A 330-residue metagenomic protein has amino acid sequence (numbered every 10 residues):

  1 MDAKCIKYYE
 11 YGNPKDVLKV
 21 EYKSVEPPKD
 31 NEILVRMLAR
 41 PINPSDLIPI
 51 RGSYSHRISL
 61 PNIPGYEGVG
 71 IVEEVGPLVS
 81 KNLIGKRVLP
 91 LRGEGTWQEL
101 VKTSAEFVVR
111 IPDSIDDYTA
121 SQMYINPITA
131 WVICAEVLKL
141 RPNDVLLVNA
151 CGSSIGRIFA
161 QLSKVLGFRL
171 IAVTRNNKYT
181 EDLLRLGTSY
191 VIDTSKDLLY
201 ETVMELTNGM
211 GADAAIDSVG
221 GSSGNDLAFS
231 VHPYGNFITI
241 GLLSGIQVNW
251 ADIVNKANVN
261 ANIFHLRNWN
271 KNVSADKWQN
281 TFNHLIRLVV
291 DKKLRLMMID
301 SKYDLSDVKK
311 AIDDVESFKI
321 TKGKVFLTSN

Functional and structural regions predicted by a protein language model:
M1-P64, T328-N330: Short N-terminal strand-loop motif that marks the start of NAD(P)H/FAD-dependent oxidoreductase cofactor-binding domains
V69-G93: A glycine-/small-residue-rich N-terminal strand-loop-strand element that serves as the cofactor-binding glycine loop
L83, M123-K196: Mid-domain Rossmann-like dinucleotide-binding core that forms the NAD(H)/NADP(H) cofactor-binding site
R87-A150: NAD(P)H dinucleotide-binding glycine-rich loop of Rossmann-like/cofactor-binding domains, especially the beta1-alpha1
T96-Q98, T174-D182, I246-A251: Short, glycine/polar-rich helix-capping loops at beta-to-alpha or helix-loop-helix junctions that flank or form
L198-G209: Short amphipathic alpha-helix with an adjacent loop that forms part of the alpha/beta core around
S222-L294, S329-N330: Glycine-rich phosphate-binding loop and adjacent beta-alpha segment of Rossmann(oid) nucleotide-cofactor-binding
I286-R287, K293-I299, K309-N330: C-terminal capping/lid region of NAD(P)-dependent oxidoreductase domains
